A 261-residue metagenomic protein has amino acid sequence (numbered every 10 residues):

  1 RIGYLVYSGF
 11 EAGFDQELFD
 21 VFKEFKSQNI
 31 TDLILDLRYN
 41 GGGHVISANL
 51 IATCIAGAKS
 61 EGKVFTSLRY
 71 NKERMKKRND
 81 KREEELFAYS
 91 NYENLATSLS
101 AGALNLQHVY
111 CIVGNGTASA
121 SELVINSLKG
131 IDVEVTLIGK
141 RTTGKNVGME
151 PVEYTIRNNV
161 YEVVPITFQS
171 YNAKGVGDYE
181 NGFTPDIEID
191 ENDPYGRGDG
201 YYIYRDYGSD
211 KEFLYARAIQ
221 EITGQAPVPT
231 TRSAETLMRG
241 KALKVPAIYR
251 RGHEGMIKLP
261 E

Functional and structural regions predicted by a protein language model:
I2-L5, G9-D32, G41-E261: C-terminal "post-core" interaction segments
L35: P-loop NTPase catalytic core of nucleic-acid-dependent motor ATPases
R38: Short strand-turn motif at the edge of the Rossmann-like AdoMet-binding core
